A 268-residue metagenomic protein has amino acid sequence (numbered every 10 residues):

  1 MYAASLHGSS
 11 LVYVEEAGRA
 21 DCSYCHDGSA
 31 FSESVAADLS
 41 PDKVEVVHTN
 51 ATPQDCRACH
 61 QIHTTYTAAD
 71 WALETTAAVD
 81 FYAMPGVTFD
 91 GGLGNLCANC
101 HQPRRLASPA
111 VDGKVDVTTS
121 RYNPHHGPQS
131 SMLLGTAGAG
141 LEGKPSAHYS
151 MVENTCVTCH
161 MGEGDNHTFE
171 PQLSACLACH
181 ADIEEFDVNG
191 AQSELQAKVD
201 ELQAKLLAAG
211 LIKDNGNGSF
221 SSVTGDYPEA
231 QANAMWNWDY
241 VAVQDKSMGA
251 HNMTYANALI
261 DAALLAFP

Functional and structural regions predicted by a protein language model:
M1-G92, N99-F169: Sequence context of c-type cytochrome heme-c attachment sites
Y2, L96, C179, A263: Divalent metal-coordination and catalytic microenvironments
A20, Q54, G91-N95, M151-N154 (+8 more regions): Generic recognition of stable, solvent-exposed alpha-helical segments in well-folded globular domains
D27, N50, N95, N99 (+10 more regions): Detector for Asparagine
G162, T168-E185: Long, well-ordered mid-to-C-terminal structural blocks that present hydrophobic/aromatic surfaces
E184-Q192, Q196-P268: Mature extracytoplasmic or organellar-lumen-exposed domains after removal of signal/transit peptides
